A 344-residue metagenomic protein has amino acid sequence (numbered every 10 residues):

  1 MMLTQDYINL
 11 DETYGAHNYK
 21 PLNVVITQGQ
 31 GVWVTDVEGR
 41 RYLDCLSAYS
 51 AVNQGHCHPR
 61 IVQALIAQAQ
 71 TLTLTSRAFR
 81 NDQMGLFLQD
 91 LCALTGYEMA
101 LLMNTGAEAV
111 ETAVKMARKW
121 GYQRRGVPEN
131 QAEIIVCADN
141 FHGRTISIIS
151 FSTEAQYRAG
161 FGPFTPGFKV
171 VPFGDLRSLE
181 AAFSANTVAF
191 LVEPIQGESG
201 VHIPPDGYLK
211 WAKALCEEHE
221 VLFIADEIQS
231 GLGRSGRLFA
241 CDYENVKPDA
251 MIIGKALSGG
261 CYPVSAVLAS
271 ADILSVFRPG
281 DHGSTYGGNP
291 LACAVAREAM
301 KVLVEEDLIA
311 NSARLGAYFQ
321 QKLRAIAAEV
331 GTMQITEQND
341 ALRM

Functional and structural regions predicted by a protein language model:
M1-M344: Conserved N-terminal phosphate-binding loop of PLP-dependent enzymes in the Aspartate aminotransferase
